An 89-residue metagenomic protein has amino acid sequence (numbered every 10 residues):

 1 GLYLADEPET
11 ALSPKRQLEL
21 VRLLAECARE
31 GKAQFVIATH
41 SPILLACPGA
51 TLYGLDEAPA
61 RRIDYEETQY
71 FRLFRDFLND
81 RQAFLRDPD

Functional and structural regions predicted by a protein language model:
L2-L4: Walker B motif beta-strand of ABC-family P-loop ATPases
D6-P8: Walker B catalytic acidic pair
T10-S13: ABC ATPase nucleotide-binding domain "signature" loop
K15-I37, S41-D89: C-terminal lobe/lid and adjacent interdomain/linker elements of RecA-like ASCE P-loop ATPase modules
